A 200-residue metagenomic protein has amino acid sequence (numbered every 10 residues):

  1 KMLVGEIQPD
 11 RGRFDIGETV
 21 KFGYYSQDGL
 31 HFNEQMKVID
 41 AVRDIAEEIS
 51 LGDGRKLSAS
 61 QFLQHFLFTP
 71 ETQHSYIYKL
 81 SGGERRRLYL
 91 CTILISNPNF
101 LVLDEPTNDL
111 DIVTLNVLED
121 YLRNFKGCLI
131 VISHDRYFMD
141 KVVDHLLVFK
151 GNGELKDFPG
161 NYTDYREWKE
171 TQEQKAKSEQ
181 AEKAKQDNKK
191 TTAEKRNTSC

Functional and structural regions predicted by a protein language model:
K1-C200: ABC ATP-binding cassette signature C-motif
